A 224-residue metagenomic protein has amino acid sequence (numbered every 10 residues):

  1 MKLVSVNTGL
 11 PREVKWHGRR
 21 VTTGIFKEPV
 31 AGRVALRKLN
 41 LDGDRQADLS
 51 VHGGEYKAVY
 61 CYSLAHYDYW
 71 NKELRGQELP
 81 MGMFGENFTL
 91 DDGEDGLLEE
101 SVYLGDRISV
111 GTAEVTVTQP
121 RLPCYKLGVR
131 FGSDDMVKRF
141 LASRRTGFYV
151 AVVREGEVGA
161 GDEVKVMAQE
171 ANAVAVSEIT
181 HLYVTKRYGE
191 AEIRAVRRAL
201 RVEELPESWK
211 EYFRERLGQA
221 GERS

Functional and structural regions predicted by a protein language model:
M1-K126, D135, A171-S224: Electropositive, beta-rich accessory/interaction domains or terminal extensions that provide binding surfaces
K27, V150, G159: Short, flexible micro-motifs
E94-D95, G147-R154: Short alpha-helix capping/helix-loop boundary micro-motifs
G105, E155, A160-D162: Loop/turn positions that initiate beta-strands
R130-L141: Short beta-strand-turn/beta-hairpin segments enriched in glycine/proline and small hydrophobics that form edge-strand
R145-T146, D162: A structural signal for small-residue-enriched, beta-sheet-centric alpha/beta enzyme cores and oligomeric scaffold folds
V164-A168: Short hydrophobic beta/alpha edge segments that flank linear recognition/processing sites
